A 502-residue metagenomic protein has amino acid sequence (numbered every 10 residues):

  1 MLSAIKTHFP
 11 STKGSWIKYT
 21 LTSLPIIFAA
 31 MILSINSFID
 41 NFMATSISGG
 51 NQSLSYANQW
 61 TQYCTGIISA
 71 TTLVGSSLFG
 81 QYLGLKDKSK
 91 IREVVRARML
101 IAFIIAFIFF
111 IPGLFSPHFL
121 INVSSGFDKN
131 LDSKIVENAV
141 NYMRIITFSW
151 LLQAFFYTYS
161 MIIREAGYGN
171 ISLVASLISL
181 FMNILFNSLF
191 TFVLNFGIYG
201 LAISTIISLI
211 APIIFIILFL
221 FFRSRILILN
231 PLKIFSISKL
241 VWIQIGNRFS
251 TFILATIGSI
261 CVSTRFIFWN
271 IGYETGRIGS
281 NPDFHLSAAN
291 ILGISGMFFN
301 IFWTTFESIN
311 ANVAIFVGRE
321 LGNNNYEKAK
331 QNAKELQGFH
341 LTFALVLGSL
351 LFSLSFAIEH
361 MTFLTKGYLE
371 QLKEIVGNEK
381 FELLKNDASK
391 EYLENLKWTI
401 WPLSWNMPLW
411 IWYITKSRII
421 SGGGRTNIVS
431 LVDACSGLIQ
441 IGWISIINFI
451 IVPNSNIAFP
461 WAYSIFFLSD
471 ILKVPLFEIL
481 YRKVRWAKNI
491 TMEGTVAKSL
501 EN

Functional and structural regions predicted by a protein language model:
M1-I26, F79-S149, N195-F252, V317-N406 (+1 more regions): Short alpha-helical transmembrane segments in multi-pass integral membrane proteins
I17-G80, S250-T275: Signature of the first transmembrane helix
I27-M31, Y63-I67, M143-F148, V174 (+3 more regions): Hydrophobic alpha-helical transmembrane segments of multi-pass membrane proteins
A29, L33, S37-D40, A44 (+17 more regions): Alpha-helical transmembrane segments and their lipid-water interface positions in multi-pass membrane proteins
M31-S53, I121-S133, L189-F196, S259-M297 (+5 more regions): Helix-terminus/linker motif at the lipid-water interface of multi-pass membrane proteins
N51-Q59, A139, M143, F284-I301 (+2 more regions): Small-residue hotspots at the loop-to-helix junctions and early N-terminal turns of transmembrane alpha-helices
S53-I111, Q153-S172, A289-F356, I411-G424 (+1 more regions): Small-residue-rich hydrophobic transmembrane alpha-helices
S69, I145-E165, S172-N183, L201-I217 (+4 more regions): Short runs within selected transmembrane alpha-helices of multi-pass transporters and secretion channels
